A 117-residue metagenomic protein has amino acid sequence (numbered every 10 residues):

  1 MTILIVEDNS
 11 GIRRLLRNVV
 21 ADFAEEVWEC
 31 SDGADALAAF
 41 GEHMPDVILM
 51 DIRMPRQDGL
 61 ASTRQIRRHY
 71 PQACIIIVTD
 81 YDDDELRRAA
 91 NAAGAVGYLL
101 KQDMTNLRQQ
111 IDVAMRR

Functional and structural regions predicted by a protein language model:
E7: Conserved acidic carboxylate
S10-W28: Two-component/phosphorelay signaling modules centered on CheY-like receiver
D32-D35, D58-A61: Acidic catalytic/metal-coordinating carboxylates
G41-H43, I66-A73, A93: Conserved phosphotransfer cores of two-component systems
H43-L49: Active-site beta3 strand of CheY-like receiver
P55: The feature encodes the CheY-like receiver
A61, D82-L100, T105-Q109: Alpha4 helix (beta4-alpha4-beta5 surface) of REC/receiver domains from two-component response regulators
